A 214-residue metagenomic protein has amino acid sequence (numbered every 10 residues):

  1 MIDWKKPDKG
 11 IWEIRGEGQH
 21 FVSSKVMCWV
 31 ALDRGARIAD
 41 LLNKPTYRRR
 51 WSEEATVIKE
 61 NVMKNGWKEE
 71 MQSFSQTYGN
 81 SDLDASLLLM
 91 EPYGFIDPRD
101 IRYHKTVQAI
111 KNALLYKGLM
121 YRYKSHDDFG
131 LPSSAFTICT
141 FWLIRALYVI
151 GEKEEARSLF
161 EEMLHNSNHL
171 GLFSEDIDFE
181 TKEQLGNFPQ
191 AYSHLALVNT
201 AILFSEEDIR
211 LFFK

Functional and structural regions predicted by a protein language model:
M1-W12, T56-T137, S158-K214: Extended glycan-interaction surfaces of carbohydrate-active proteins
P7-R15, G35-S52: Inter-helical turn/loop segments and adjacent helix faces that build the functional surface of alpha-helical bundle
H20, S24: Contiguous mid-protein beta-loop-alpha structural module that forms a pocket-lining wall or clamp of enzyme active
L32, A39, E91-G94, L147 (+1 more regions): Residue at a conserved register position within TPR or TPR-like alpha-solenoid repeats
T46-R50, E54, R102, E155: Alpha-helical positions within canonical tetratricopeptide repeat
S133-K153: C-terminal substrate/ligand-recognition segments
